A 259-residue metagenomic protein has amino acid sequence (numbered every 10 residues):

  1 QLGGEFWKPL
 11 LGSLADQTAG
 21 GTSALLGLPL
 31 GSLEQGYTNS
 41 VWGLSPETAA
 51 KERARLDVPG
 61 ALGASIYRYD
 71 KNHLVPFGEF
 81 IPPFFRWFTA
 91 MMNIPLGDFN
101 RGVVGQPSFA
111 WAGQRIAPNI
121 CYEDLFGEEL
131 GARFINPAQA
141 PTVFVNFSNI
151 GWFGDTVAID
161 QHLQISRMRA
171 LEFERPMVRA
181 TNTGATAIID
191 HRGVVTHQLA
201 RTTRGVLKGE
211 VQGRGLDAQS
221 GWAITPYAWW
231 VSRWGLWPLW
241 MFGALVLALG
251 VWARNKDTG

Functional and structural regions predicted by a protein language model:
Q1-G259: Enzyme catalytic cores with a strong preference for nitrogen-chemistry domains
